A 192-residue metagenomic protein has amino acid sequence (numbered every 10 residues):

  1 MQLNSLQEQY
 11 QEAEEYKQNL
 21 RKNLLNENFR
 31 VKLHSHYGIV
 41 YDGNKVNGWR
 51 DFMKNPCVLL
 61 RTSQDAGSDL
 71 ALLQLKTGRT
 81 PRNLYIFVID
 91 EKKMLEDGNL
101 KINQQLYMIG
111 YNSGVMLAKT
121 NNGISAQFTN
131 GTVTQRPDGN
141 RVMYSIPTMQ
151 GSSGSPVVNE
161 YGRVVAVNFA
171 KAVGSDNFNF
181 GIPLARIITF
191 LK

Functional and structural regions predicted by a protein language model:
M1-R30, V165-K192: C-terminal cap/linker of serine protease catalytic domains
Q9-R61, A71: Extracellular-facing segments of soluble proteins and assemblies that are Gly/Ser/Thr-biased and enriched in aromatics
N26, Y41-Q64, F87-V142, T148-S152 (+1 more regions): Flexible, gly/ser-rich surface segments that form the specificity/activation loops bordering the active-site cleft
A71-G78: Conserved beta strand-loop-helix elements of the APE1-like EEP
G78-L84, I188: Short helix-loop capping/hinge motifs at secondary-structure junctions, enriched in acidic/polar residues
G154-P156: Beta-propeller and closely related beta-sheet repeat lectin domains
N159: Short, acidic, Ser/Thr-enriched surface-loop or helix-capping motifs
G162: Short conserved active-site loop signatures built around small residues
